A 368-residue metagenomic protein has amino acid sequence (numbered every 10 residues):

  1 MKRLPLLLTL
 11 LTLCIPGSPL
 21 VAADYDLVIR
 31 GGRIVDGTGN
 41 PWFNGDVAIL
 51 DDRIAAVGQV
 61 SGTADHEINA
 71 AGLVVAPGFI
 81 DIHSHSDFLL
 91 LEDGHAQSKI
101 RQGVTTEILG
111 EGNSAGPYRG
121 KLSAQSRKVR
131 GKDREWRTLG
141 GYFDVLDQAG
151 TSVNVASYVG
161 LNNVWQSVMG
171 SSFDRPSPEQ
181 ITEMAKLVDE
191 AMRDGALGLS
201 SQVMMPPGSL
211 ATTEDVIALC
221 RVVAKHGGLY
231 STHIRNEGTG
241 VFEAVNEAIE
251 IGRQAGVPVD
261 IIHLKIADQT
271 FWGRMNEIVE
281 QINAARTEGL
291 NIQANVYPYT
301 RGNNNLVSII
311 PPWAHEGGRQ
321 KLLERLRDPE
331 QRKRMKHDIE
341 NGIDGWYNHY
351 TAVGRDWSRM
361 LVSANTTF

Functional and structural regions predicted by a protein language model:
P5-G17: Bacterial N-terminal signal peptides
S18-A22: Sec/Tat signal peptide C-region and signal peptidase I cleavage site
A23-L27, I34-G78, D93: Histidine-rich, glycine-flanked metal-binding segment
G32, V47, D52, G72 (+6 more regions): Divalent metal-coordination and catalytic microenvironments
G62, E67-R137: Metal-associated gating/positioning segment near the N- to mid-region
F79-L89, S201, Y230-N236: Histidine-centered catalytic micro-motifs
F143-S152, Y158-P178, M184-M205, L210 (+4 more regions): Active-site neighborhoods of metal-dependent hydrolases
T213-T232, A255: Alpha-helix-loop-beta-strand connector modules within alpha/beta enzyme cores
